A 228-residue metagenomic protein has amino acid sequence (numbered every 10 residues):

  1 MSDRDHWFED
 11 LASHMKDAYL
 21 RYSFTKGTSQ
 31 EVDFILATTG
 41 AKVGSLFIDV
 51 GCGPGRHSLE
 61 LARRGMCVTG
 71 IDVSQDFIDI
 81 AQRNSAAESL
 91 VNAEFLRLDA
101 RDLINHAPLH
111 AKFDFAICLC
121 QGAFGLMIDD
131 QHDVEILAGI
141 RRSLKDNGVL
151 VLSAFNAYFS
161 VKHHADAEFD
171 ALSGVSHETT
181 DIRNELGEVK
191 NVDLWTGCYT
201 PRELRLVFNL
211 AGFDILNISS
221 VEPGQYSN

Functional and structural regions predicted by a protein language model:
M1-K42: Conserved class I S-adenosyl-L-methionine
G44-G51: Conserved class I S-adenosyl-L-methionine
P54: Conserved SAM/SAH-binding loop
S58-L103: Class I SAM-dependent methyltransferase SAM/SAH-binding core
H106-F115: A short acidic, Gly/Pro-enriched loop at the edge of an enzyme's catalytic core that lines a small-molecule cofactor
D114-H132: A short SAM/SAH-binding and catalytic strip from SAM-dependent methyltransferases
D133-D146: A short glycine-rich, Lys/Arg-flanked "PGG" loop and its adjoining helix->strand segment in the class I
N147-A211: SAM-dependent methyltransferase
